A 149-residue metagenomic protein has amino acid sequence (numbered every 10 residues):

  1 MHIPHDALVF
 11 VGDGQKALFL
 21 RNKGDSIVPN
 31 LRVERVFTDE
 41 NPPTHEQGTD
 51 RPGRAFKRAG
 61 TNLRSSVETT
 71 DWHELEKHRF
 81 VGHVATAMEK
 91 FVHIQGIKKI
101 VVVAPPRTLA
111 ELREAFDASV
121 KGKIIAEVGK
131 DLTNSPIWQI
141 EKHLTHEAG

Functional and structural regions predicted by a protein language model:
M1-G149: Terminal alpha-helical anchor/extension segments at protein ends
